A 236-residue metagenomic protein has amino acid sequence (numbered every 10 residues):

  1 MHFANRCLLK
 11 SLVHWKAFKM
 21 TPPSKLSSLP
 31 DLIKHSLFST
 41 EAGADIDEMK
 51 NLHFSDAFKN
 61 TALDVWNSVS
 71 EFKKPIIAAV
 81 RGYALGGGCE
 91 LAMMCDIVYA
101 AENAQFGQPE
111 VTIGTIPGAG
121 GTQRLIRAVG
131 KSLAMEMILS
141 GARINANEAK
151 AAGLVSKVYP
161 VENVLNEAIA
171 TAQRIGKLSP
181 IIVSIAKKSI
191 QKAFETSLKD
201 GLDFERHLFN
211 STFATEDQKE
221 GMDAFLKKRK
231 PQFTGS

Functional and structural regions predicted by a protein language model:
M1-S39: Conserved CoA-thioester-binding segment of acyl-CoA-metabolizing enzymes
H2, D31-E71, A84, T112-G114 (+1 more regions): Glycine- (often His-adjacent) and acidic-residue-rich active-site loop that binds/positions the CoA thioester
L9, K16, Y99-A104, A146 (+3 more regions): C-terminal long alpha-helix characteristic of the crotonase
G43, K59-L63, G86, I116-A119 (+3 more regions): Glycine-rich phosphate-binding loop at the start of an alpha helix
V65-E71, A79, L85-L139, A152 (+2 more regions): CoA-thioester-processing core
